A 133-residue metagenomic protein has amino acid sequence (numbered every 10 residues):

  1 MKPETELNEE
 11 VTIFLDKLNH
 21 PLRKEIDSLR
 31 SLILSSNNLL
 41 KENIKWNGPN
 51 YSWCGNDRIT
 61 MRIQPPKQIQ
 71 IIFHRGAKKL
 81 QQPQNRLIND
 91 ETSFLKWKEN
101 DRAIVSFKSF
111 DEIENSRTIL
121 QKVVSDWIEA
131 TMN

Functional and structural regions predicted by a protein language model:
M1-N133: Charge-dense, helix-prone N-terminal extensions
